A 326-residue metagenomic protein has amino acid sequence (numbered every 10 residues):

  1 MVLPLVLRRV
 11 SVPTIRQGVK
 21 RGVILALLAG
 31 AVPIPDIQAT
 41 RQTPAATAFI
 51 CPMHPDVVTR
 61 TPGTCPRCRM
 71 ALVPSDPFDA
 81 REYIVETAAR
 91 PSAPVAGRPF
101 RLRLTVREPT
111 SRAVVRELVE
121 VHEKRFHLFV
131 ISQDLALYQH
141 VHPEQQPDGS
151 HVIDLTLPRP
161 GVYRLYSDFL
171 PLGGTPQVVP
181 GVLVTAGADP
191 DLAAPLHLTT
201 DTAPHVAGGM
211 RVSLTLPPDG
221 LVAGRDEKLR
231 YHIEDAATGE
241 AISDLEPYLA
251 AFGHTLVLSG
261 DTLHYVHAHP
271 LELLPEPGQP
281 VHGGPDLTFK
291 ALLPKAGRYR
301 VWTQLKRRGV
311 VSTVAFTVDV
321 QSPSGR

Functional and structural regions predicted by a protein language model:
V2-R326: Intrinsically disordered, low-complexity terminal tails/loops enriched in metal-binding residues
